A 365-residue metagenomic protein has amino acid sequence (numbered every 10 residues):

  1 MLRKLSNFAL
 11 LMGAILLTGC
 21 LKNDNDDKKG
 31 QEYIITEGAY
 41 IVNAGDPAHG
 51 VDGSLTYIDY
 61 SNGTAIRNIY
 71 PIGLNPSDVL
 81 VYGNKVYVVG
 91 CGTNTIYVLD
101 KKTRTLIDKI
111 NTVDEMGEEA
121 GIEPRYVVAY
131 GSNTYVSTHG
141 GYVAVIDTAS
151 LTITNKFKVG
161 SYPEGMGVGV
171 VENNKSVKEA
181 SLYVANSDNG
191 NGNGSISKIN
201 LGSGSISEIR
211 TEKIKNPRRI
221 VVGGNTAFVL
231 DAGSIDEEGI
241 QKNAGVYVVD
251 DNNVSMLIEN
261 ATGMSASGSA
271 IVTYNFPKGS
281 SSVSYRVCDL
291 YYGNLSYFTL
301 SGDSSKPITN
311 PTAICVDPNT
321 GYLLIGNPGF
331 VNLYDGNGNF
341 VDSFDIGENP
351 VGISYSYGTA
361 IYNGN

Functional and structural regions predicted by a protein language model:
M1-A9: Bacterial N-terminal signal peptides that target proteins for export
L17-G19: C-terminal motif of bacterial Sec signal peptides marking the signal peptidase cleavage site
L21-N365: Predominantly soluble domains enriched in secretory-pathway, periplasmic, or organellar proteins
